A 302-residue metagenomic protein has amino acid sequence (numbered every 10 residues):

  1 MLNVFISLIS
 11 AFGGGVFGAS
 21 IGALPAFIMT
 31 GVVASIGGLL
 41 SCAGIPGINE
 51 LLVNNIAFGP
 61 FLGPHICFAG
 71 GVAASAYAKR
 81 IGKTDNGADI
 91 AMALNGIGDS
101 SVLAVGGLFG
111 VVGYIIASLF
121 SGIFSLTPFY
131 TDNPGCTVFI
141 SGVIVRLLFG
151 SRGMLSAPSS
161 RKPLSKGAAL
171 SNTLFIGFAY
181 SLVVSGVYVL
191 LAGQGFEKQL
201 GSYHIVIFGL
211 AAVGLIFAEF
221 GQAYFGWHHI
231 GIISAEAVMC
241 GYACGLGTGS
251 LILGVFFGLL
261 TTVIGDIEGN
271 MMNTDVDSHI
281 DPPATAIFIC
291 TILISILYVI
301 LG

Functional and structural regions predicted by a protein language model:
M1-G302: Alpha-helical multipass membrane-protein architecture
